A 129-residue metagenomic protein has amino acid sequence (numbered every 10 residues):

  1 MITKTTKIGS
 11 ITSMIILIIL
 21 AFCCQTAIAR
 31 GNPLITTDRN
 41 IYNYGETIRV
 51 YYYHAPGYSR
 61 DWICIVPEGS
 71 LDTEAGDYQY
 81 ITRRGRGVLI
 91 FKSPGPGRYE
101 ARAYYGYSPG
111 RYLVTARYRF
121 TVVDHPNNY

Functional and structural regions predicted by a protein language model:
I2-I15: Bacterial N-terminal signal peptides that target proteins for export
I2-T3, F22, D38, I90: Exposed boundary/loop context
I15-F22: Classic N-terminal secretory signal peptides
C24-A29: Sec/Tat signal peptide C-region and signal peptidase I cleavage site
R30-Y129: Extended, solvent-exposed regions of the mature portions of secreted/cell-surface glycoproteins
